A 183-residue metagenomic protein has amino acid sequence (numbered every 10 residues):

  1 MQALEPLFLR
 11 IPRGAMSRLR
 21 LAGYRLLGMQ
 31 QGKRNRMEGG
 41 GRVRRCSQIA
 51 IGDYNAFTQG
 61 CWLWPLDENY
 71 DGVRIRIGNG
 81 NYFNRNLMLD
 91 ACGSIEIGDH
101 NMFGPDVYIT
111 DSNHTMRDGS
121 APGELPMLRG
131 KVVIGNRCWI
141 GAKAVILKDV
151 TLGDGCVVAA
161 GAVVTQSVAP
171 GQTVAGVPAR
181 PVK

Functional and structural regions predicted by a protein language model:
M1-T110, G135-R137, A144, D154 (+2 more regions): Domain-scale signature associated with acetyltransferase and cell-envelope carbohydrate enzymes
W64-Y70, M116-E124: Short, flexible, glycine-rich and Lys/Arg-enriched loop motifs at helix boundaries that contact anionic partners
D71, P122-R137: Glycine-rich NAD(P)-binding loop of Rossmann-like domains
E96, M116-D118, T151: Conserved SAM-binding loop
V107-Y108, N113-H114, L125-M127: Extended, non-globular alpha-helical segments
K148, Q166: Conserved coupling/switch loop of ABC ATPases
V157-A159, V163: A generic "structured core" feature
